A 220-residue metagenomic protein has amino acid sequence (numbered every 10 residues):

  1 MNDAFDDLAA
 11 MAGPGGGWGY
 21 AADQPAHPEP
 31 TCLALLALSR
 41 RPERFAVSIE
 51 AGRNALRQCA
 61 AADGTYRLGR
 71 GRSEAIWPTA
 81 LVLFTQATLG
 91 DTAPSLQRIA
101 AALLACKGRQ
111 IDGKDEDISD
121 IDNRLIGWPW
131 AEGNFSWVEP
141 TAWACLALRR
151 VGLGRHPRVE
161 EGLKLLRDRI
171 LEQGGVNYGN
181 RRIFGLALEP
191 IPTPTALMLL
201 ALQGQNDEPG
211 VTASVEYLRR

Functional and structural regions predicted by a protein language model:
M1-D3, W18-A51, A62-A101, A105-K164 (+2 more regions): An alpha-helical repeat/solenoid feature that recognizes helix-turn-helix modules
